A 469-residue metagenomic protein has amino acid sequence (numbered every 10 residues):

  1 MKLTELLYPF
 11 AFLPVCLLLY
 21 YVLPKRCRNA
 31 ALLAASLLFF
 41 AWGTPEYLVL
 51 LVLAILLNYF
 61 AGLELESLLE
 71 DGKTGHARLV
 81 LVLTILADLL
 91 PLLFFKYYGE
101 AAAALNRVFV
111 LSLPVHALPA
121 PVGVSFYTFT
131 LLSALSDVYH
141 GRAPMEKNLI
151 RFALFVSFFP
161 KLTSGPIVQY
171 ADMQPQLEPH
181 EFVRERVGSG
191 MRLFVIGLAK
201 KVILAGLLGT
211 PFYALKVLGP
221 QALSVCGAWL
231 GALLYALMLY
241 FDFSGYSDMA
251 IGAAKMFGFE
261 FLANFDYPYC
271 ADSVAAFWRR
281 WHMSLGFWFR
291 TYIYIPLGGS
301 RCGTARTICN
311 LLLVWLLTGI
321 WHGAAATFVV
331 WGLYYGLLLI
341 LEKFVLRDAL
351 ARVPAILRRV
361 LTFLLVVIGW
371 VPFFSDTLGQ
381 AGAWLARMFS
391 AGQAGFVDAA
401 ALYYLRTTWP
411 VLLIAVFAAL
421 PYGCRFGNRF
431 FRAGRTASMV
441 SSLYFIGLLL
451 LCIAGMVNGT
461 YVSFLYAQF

Functional and structural regions predicted by a protein language model:
M1-Q468: Membrane-embedded transmembrane alpha-helical bundles that form the catalytic cores of multi-pass lipid-modifying
